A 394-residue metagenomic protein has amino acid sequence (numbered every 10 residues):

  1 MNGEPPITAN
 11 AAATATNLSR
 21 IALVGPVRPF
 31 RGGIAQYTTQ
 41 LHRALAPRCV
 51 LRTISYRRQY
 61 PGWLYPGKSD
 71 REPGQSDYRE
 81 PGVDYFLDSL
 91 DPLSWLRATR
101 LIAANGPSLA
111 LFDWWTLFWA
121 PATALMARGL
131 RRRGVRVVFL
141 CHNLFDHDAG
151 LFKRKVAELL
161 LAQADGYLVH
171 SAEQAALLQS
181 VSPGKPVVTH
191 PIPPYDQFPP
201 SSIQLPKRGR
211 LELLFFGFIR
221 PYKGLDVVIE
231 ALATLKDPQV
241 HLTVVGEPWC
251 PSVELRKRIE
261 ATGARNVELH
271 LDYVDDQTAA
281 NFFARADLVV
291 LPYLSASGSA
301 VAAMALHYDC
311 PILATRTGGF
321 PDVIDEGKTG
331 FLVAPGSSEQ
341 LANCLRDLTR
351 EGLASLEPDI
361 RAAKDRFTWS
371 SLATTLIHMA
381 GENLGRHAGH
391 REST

Functional and structural regions predicted by a protein language model:
V27-R31, H42-A104, L117, E247-P251: N-terminal strand-loop element at the rim of the active site of nucleotide-sugar-dependent glycosyltransferases
Q36, R220-T234, A303, E339: A conserved mid-protein helix/loop that constitutes part of the nucleotide-sugar donor-binding site
G150-L151, Q179, P191-R210, P221: Acidic anion/phosphate-binding donor-loop and adjacent secondary structure in glycosyltransferase catalytic cores
A162-P200: Donor nucleotide-sugar binding/catalytic pocket of nucleotide-sugar-dependent glycosyltransferases
P206-K223, I229-L232, T243-V245: Conserved donor-binding/catalytic core segment of Leloir-type glycosyltransferases
E254-A280: Nucleotide-activated donor-binding/catalytic signature segment of Leloir-type glycosyltransferases, i.e., the conserved
L291, P311-A314: Short hydrophobic beta-strand element within catalytic cores of glycosyltransferases and related nucleotide-activated
E326-G327, F331-S338, L345-G352: Conserved acidic donor-binding segment of nucleotide-sugar-dependent glycosyltransferases
